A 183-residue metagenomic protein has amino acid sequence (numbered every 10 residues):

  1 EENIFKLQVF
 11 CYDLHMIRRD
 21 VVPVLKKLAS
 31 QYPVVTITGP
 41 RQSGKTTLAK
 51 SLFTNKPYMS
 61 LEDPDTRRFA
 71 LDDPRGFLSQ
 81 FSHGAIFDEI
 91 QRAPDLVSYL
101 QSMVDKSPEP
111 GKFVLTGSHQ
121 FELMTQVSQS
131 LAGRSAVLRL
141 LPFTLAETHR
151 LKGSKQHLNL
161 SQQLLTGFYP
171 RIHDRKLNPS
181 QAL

Functional and structural regions predicted by a protein language model:
E1-L183: Phosphate-binding site recognition
